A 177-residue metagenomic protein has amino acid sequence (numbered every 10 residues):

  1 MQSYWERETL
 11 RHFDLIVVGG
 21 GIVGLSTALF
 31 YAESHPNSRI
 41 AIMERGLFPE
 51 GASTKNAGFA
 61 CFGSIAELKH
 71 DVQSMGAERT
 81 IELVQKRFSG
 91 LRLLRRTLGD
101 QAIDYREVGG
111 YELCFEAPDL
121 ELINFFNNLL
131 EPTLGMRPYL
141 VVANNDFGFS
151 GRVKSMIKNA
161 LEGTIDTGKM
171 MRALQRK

Functional and structural regions predicted by a protein language model:
M1-L15, E33-S34, S38-R39: Extreme N-terminal leader/targeting segments of oxidoreductases
G19-L25, R45: Glycine-rich Rossmann-fold phosphate-binding loop(s) that bind the pyrophosphate of adenine dinucleotide cofactors
L29, E33, R176: Short, well-ordered alpha-helices that flank and scaffold nucleotide-derived cofactor binding pockets
A32-K55: Glycine-rich FAD pyrophosphate-binding loop
G51, K55-Q85: Glycine-rich active-site loop/strand segments that organize a redox cofactor
A66-V72, R96-R176: Flavin (FAD/FMN) cofactor-binding and adjacent substrate-gating region of FAD-dependent oxidoreductase domains
L83-L93: N-terminal FAD cofactor-binding segment of flavoenzymes
